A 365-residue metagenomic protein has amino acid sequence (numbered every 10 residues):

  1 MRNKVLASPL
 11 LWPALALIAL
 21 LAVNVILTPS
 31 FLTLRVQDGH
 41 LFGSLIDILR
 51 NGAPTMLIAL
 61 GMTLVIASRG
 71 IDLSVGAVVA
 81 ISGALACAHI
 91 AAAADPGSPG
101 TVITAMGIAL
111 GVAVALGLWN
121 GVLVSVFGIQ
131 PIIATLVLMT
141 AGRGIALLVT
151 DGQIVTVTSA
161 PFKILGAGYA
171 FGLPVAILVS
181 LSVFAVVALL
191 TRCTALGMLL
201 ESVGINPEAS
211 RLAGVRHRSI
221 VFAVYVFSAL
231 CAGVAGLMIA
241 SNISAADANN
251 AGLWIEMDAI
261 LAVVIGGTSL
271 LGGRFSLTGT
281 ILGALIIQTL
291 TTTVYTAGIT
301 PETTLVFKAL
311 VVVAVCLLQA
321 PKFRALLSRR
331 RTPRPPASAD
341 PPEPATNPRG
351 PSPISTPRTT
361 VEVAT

Functional and structural regions predicted by a protein language model:
M1-P29, A185, L212-I220, L290-T365: Cytosolic-side transmembrane-helix boundaries in multi-pass membrane proteins
W12-I26, M62, L110-A113, M139-G144 (+5 more regions): Hydrophobic core segments of alpha-helical transmembrane domains in multi-pass membrane transport and ion-translocation
N24-V25, L41-A93, V122-I129, V263 (+2 more regions): Single transmembrane alpha-helix segments in multi-pass membrane proteins
S30-D47, A146-V149, Y169-F171, T191-R192 (+2 more regions): Inter-helical junctions in multi-pass inner-membrane proteins, predominant in energy-converting antiporter-like
P96-M139, G283: Alpha-helical transmembrane segments within multi-pass membrane transporters and channels
T101-A109, A115-N120, G172-D247: Helix-loop-helix "hairpin" substructures at the membrane interface of multi-pass membrane proteins
F127, P131-T194, I220-A223, N242-G252 (+2 more regions): Transmembrane helix-bundle core of multi-pass membrane transporters and related energy-transducing complexes
A232, I243, D247-A309: Transmembrane alpha-helical segments in multi-pass inner-membrane proteins
